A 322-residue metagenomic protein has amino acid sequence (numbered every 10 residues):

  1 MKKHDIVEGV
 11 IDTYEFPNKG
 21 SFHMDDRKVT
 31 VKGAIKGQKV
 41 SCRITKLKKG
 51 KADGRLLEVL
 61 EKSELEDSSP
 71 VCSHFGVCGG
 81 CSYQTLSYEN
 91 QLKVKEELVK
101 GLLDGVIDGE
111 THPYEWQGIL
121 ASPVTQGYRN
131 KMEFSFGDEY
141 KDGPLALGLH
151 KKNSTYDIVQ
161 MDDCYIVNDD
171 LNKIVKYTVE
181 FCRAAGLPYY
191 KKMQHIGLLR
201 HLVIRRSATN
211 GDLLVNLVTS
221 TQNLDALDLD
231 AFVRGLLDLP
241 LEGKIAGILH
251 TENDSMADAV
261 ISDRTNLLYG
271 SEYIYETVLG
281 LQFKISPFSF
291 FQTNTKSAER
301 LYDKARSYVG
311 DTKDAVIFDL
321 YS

Functional and structural regions predicted by a protein language model:
M1-S322: Accessory RNA-recognition modules of RNA-modification enzymes
